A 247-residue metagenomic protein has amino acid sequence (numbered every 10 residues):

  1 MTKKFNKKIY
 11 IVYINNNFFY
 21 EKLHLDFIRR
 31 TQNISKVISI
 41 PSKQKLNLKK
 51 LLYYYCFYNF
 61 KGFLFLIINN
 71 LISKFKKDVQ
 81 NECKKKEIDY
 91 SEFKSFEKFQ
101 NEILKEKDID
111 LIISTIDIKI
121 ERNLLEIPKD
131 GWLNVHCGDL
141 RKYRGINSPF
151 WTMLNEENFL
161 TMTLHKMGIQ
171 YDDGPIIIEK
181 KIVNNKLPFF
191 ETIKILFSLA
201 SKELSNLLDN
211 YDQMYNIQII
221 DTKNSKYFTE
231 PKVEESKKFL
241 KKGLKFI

Functional and structural regions predicted by a protein language model:
M1-I247: One-carbon transfer enzymes
